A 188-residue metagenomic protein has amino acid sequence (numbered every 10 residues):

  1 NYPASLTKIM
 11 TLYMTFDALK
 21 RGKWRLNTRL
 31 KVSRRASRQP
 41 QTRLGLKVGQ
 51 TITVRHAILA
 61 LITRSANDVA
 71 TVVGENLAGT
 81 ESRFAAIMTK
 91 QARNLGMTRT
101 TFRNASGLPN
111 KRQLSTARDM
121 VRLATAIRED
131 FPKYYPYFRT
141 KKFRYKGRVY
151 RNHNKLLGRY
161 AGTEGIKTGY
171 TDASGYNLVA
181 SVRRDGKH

Functional and structural regions predicted by a protein language model:
N1-R118, T125-E129: Active-site-adjacent loops and short helices of periplasmic peptidoglycan-processing enzymes
V54, T80-H188: Penicillin-recognizing serine hydrolase domain
